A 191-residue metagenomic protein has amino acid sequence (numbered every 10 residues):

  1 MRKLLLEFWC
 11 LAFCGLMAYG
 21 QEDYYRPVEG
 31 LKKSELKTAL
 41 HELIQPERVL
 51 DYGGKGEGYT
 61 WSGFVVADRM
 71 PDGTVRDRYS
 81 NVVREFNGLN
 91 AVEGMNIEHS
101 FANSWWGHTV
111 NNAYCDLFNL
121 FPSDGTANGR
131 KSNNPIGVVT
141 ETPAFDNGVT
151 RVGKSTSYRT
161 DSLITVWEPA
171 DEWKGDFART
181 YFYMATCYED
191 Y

Functional and structural regions predicted by a protein language model:
M1-E22: Bacterial Sec-dependent N-terminal signal peptides
E7-F8, A12-C14, T38, E42 (+1 more regions): Intrinsically disordered, low-complexity segments enriched in polar/charged small residues
W9, I44, R48, A185-E189: Generic secondary-structure transition motif, activating predominantly at the C-termini of alpha-helices
A12, R69-M70, L89: A generic structural signal for short, solvent-exposed coil/turn residues that cap or connect secondary-structure
G20-V83: N-terminal module-boundary/linker segments of secreted carbohydrate-active enzymes
L89-Y191: Domain-level detector of nuclease and nuclease-like folds in predominantly extracellular/periplasmic contexts
